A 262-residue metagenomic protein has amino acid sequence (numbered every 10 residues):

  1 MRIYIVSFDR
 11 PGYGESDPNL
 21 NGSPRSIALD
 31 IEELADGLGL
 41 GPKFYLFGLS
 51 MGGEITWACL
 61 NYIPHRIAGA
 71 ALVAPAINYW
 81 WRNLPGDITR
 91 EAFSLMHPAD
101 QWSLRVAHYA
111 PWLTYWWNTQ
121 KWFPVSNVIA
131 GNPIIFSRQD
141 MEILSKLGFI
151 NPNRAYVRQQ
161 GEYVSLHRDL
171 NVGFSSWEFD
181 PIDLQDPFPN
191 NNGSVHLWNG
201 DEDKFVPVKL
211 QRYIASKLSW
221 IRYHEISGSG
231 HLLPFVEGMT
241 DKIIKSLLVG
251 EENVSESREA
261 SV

Functional and structural regions predicted by a protein language model:
M1-P18: Conserved alpha/beta-hydrolase
R10, P75, G228: Active-site loop/turn elements of alpha/beta-hydrolase fold enzymes, especially the short glycine-/histidine-rich
S26-Y45: Conserved acidic catalytic loop of the alpha/beta-hydrolase fold
P42-L84: Conserved hydrolase catalytic core segment
G86-D183: Alpha/beta-hydrolase
N190-N191, H196-N199, D203: Short beta-strand/loop motif that positions the catalytic acidic residue of the alpha/beta-hydrolase fold
K204-L210: Conserved alpha/beta-hydrolase "acid-adjacent" motif
R212-V262: Catalytic active-site module of serine/aspartate enzymes centered on a nucleophile-bearing elbow/loop
